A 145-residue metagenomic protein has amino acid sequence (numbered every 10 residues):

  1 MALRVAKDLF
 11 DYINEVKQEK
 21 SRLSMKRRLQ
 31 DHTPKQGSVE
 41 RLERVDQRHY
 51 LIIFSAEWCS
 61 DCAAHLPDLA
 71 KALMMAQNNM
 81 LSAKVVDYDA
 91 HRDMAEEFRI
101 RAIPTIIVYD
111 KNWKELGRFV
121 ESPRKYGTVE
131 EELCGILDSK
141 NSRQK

Functional and structural regions predicted by a protein language model:
M1-Q47, S139-K145: N-terminal leader/targeting and pre-domain segments
Q47-A56: Short active-site neighborhood of thiol/selenol oxidoreductases, capturing the structured segment around
F54-S55, L69, N79-D93: Thiol-based oxidoreductase modules, predominantly thioredoxin-like and allied folds used for disulfide exchange
S55-W58, A102: Short pre-active-site segment immediately N-terminal to redox-active cysteine/selenocysteine motifs in thiol-based
C59-C62, I106: The canonical Cys-X-X-Cys-His
A63-A76: Typically the conserved alpha-helix immediately C-terminal to a functionally engaged Cys/Sec in thioredoxin-like
Y88-P104: Short Fe-S-cluster ligation motifs
A102, I107-K145: Non-catalytic, surface beta->alpha helical segment in thiol-disulfide oxidoreductase systems
